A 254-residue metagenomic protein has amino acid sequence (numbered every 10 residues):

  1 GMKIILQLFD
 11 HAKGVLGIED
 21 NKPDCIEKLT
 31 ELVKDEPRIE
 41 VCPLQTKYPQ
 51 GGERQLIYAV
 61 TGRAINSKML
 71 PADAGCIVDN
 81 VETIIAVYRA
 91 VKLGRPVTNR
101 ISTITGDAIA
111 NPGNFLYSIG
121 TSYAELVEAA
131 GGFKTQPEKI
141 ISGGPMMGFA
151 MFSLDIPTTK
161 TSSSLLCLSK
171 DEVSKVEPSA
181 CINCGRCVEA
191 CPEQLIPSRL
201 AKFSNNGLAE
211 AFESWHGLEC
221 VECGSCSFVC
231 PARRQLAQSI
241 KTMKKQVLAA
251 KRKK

Functional and structural regions predicted by a protein language model:
G1-L8: Histidine-anchored nucleotide/phosphate-binding helix
F9, D24, V78-A86, P96-N99 (+10 more regions): Conserved active-site and cofactor/substrate-binding residues in soluble primary-metabolism enzymes
H11-Y123, A129-K134, G144: Hydrophobic alpha-helical positions that pack around
K22-T30, A150-P157, P231: Short glycine/threonine-rich loop-to-helix capping motif typified by GTGT followed within a few residues by an Asp-Pro
P49-Q50, L56-T61, G131-I182: Active-site gating/interface segments in enzymes
G120, E125-V127, I140, C191 (+1 more regions): Short alpha-helical segments in extracytoplasmic peptidoglycan/chitin-binding modules and envelope-associated proteins
G144-G148, G185-E189, S227: A short beta-alpha structural unit
S162-P178, V188, P192-K254: Ferredoxin-type iron-sulfur electron-transfer modules in oxidoreductases and energy-metabolism complexes
